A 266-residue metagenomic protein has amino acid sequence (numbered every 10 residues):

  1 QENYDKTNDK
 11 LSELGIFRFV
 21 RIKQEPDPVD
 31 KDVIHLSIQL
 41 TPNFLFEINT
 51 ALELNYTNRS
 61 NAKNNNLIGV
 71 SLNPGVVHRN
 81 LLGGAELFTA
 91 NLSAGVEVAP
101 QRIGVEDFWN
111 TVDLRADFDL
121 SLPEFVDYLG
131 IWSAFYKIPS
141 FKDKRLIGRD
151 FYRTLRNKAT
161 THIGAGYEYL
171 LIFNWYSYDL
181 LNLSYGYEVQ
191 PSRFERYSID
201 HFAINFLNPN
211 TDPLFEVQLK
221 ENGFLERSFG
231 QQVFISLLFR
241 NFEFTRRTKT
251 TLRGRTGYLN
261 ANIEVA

Functional and structural regions predicted by a protein language model:
Q1-N58, G69-V70, L92-V98, V105: Periplasmic polypeptide-binding modules associated with outer-membrane biogenesis and secretion
E2, E47, E106-A266: Transmembrane beta-strand segments of outer-membrane beta-barrel domains in Gram-negative and organellar OMPs
Y4, E53, G84-F88, F194-D200: Short C-terminal domain-edge/linker segments immediately following a structured domain
L14-R18, L40-F46, N80-E86, D127 (+1 more regions): Secondary-structure transition/capping motifs at alpha-helix termini and the adjoining loop/turn into the next element
Q24-P26, I38-F44, L52-Y56, H78 (+4 more regions): Flexible glycine-/small-residue-rich
P28-D30, L82-G84, N174-W175, T251: Short glycine/serine/proline-enriched coil/turn segments at secondary-structure junctions
I34-Q39, V76-R79, R149-R153: Intrinsically disordered, low-complexity boundary segments flanking structured domains
T50-Y56, K63-V126, T161-A165: Predominantly transmembrane beta-strands of Gram-negative outer membrane beta-barrel pores used for transport
